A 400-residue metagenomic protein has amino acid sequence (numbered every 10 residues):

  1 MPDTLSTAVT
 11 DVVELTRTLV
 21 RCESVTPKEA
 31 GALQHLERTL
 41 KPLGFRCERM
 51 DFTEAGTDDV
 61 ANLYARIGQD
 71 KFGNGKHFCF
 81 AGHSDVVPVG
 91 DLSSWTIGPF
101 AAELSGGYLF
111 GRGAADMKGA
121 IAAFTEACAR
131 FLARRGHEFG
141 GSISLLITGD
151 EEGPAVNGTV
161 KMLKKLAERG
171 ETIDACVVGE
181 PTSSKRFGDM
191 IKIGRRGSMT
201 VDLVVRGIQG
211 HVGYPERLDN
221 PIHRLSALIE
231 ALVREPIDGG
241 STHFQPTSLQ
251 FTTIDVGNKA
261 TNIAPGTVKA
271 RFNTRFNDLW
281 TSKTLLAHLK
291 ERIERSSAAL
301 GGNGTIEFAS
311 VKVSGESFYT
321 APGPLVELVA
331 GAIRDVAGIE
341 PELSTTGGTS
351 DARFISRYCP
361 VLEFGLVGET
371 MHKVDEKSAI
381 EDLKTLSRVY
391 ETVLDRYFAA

Functional and structural regions predicted by a protein language model:
M1-T7, P181-R186, I193, M199-A400: Metal-dependent amide/peptide-bond hydrolase catalytic core, centered on the "pita-bread" metallohydrolase fold
P2-F110, A133-F139: Acidic/His- and Gly-rich active-site-bordering loop/insert found across diverse amide/peptide-bond hydrolases
V25, D85, S94, E152 (+2 more regions): Catalytic metal-binding/acid-base residues of hydrolase active sites
E48, C79, S144-L146, E307: A structural signal for isolated positions on well-ordered beta-strands in alpha/beta enzyme cores
G73, S105-G107, A127-S144, E168-T172 (+2 more regions): Phosphate-handling active-site elements
A81-H83, L146-T148, C176-E180, V204-R206 (+1 more regions): Short beta-strand segments
G107-A123, H211: Glycine/serine-rich anion-binding loops at beta->alpha junctions that coordinate negatively charged ligand groups
M117-G194: Acidic/histidine-rich catalytic neighborhood of metal-dependent amide-processing enzymes
